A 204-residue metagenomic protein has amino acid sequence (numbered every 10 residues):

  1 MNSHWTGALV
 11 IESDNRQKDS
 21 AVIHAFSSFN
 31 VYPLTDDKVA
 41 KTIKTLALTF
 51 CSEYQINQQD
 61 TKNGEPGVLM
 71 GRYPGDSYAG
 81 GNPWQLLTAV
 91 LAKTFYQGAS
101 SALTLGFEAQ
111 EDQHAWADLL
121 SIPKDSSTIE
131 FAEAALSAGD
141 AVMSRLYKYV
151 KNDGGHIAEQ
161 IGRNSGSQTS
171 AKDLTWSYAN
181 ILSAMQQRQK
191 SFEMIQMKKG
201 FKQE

Functional and structural regions predicted by a protein language model:
M1-V90, Y96, S100-F107, S126: Extended ligand-binding clefts on enzyme/binding-domain cores
D76-L87, A115-E204: CBM-like carbohydrate-recognition segments
E108-Q113: Short linear, low-complexity motifs centered on an aromatic residue
